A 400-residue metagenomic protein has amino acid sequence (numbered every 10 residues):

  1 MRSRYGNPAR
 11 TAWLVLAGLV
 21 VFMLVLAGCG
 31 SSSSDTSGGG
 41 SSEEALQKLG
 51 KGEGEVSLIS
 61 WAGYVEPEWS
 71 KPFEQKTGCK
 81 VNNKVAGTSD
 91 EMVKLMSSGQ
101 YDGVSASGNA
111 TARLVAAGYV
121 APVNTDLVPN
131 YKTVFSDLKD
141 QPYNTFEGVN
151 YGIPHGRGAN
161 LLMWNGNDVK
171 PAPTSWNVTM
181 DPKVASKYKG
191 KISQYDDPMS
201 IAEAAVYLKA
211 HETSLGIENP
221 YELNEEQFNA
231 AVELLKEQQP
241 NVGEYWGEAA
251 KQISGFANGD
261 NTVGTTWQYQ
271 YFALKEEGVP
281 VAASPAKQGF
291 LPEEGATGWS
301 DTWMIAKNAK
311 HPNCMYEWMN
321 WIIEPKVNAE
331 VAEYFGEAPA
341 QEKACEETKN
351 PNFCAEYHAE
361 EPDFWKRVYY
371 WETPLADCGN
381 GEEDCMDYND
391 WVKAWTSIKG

Functional and structural regions predicted by a protein language model:
R2-L19: Bacterial N-terminal signal peptides that target proteins for export
L24-G28: C-terminal motif of bacterial Sec signal peptides marking the signal peptidase cleavage site
C29, G40-L114: Early extracytoplasmic/lumenal segment of secretory-pathway proteins
I59-E66, Q100, S105-G255: Extracytoplasmic ligand-binding site segments that recognize negatively charged/polar headgroups
E91-V93, T111, Q252-G255, N261 (+3 more regions): Short, hydrophobic alpha-helical packing/hinge segments within bilobed ligand-binding/sensory domains
N241-N308, E346-E356: Extracytoplasmic/periplasmic substrate-binding proteins
D301-Y369: Mature extracytoplasmic/periplasmic domains
K366-G400: Conserved C-terminal helix/tail region of periplasmic/extracytoplasmic solute-binding proteins
